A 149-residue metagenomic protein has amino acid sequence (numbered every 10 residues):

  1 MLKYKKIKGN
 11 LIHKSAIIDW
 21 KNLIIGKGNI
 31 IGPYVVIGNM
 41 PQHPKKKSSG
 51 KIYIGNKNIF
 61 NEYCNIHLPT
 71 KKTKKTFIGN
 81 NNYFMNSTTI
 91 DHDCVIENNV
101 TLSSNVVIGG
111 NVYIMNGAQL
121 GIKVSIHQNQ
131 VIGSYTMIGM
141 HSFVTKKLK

Functional and structural regions predicted by a protein language model:
L2-K149: Structural signal for interior beta-strand "rungs" in well-ordered beta-sheet cores of soluble enzyme domains
